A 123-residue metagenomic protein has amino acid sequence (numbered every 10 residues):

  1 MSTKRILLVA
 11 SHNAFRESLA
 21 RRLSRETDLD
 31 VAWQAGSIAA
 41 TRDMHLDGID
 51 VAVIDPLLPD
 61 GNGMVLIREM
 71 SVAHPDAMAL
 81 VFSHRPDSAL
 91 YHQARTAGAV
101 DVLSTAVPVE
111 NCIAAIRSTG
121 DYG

Functional and structural regions predicted by a protein language model:
T3-F15, L19-A20, A52: Conserved acidic segment of CheY-like receiver
N13-W33: Two-component/phosphorelay signaling modules centered on CheY-like receiver
Q34-V51: Acidic, metal-coordinating helix/loop segments flanking the phosphotransfer/catalytic sites of two-component signaling
V53-R68: Conserved phosphotransfer microenvironments
A89, V107-R117: C-terminal output helix
R117-G123: The C-terminal output helix
